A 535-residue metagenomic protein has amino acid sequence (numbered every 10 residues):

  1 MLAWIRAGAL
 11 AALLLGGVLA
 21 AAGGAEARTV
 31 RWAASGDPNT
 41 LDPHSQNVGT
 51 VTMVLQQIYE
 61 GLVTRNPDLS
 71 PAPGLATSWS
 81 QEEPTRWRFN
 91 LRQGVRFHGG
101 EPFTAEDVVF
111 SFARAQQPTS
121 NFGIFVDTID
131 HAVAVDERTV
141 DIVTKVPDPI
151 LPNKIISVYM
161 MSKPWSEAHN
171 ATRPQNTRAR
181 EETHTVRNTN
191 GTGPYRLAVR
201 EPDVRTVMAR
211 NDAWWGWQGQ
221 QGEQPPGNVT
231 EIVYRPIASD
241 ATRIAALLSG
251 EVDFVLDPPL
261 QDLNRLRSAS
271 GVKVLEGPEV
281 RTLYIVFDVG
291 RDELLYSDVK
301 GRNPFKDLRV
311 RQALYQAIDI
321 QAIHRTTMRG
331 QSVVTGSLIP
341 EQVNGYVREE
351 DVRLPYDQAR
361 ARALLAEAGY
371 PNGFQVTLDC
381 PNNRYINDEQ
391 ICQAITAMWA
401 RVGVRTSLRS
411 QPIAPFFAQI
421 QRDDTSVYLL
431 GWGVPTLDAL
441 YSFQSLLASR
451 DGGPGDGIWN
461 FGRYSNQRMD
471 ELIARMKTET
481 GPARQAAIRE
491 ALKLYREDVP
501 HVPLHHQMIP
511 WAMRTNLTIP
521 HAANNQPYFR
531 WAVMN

Functional and structural regions predicted by a protein language model:
A33-E83, A113, N190: N-terminal lobe/hinge region of extracytoplasmic solute-binding protein
Q46, P278-Y296, G301, P415-K477 (+2 more regions): Acidic-aromatic pocket-rim loops
S70, V158-V233, Q358-A359, A363: Gly/Pro-rich hinge or "lid" segments in bacterial periplasmic/extracellular proteins
S80, I124-P174, P194-E201: Surface-exposed binding/hinge segments that line and control ligand-binding clefts or catalytic entry sites
R88, R309-Q312, Q316, H324 (+3 more regions): Extracytoplasmic/peripheral linker and loop segments enriched in polar/acidic and small residues with frequent Thr/Pro
T183, A213-R265, L308, T396 (+1 more regions): Ligand-site clamp/hinge motif
Y195-R196, Q316, V333-E367, R384-E389: Structural transition elements
W511-N535: Long beta-strand-rich cores associated with HINT superfamily self-processing modules
